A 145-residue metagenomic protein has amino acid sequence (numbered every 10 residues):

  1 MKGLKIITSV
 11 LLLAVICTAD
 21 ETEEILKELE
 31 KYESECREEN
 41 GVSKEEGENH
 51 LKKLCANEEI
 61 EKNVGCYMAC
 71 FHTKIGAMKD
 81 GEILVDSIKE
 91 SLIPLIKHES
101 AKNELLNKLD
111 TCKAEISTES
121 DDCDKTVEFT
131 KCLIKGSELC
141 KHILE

Functional and structural regions predicted by a protein language model:
M1-L4, N107: Generic cytosolic/nucleocytoplasmic N-terminal low-complexity/intrinsically disordered segments
G3-A19: Cleavable N-terminal signal peptides of Sec/SRP-targeted secreted and luminal proteins
D20-E145: Mature soluble extracellular domains of secreted precursor proteins
